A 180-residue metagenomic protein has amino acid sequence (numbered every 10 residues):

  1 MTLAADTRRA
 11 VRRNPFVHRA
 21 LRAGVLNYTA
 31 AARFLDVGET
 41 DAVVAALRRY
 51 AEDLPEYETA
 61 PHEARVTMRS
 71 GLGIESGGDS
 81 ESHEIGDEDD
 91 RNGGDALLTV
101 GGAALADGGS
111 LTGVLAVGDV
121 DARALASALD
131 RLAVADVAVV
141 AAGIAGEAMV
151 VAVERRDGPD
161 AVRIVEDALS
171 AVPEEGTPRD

Functional and structural regions predicted by a protein language model:
M1-G71: Charge-rich, low-complexity segments
T2, D6, R48-D180: A conserved regulatory-domain signal marking ACT and ACT-like small-molecule sensing domains and adjacent regulatory
